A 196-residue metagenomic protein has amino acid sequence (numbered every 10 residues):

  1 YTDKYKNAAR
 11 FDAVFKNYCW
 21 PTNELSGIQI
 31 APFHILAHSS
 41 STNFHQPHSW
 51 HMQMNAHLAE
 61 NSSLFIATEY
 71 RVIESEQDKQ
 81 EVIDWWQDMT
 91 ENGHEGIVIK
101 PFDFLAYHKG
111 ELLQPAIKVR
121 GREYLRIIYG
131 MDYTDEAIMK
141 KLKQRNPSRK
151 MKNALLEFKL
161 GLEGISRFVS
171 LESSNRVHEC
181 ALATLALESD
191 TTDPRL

Functional and structural regions predicted by a protein language model:
Y1-L196: Nucleic-acid 5′ end/cap handling module spanning
